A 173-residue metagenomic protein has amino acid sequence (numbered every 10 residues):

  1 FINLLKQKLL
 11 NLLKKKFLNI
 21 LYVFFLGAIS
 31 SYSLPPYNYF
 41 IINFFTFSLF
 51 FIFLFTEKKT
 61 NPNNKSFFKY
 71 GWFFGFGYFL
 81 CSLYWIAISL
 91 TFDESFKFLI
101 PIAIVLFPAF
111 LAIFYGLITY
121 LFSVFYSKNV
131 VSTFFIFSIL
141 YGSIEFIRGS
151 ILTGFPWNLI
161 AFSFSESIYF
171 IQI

Functional and structural regions predicted by a protein language model:
L5-I173: Membrane-embedded alpha-helical bundles of multi-pass enzymes that act on lipidic or dolichyl-linked glycan substrates
